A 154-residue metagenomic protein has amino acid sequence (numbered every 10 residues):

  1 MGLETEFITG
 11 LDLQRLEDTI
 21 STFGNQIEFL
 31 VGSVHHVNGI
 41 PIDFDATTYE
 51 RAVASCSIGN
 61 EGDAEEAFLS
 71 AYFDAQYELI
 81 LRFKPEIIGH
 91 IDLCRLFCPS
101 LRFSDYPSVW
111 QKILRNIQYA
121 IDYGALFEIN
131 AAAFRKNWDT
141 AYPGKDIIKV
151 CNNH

Functional and structural regions predicted by a protein language model:
M1-Y123: Extended substrate/RNA-proximal surfaces in nucleic-acid metabolism proteins
S100-H154: Charged catalytic cores and adjacent phosphate/nucleic-acid-binding surfaces used for phosphate/nucleic-acid chemistry
